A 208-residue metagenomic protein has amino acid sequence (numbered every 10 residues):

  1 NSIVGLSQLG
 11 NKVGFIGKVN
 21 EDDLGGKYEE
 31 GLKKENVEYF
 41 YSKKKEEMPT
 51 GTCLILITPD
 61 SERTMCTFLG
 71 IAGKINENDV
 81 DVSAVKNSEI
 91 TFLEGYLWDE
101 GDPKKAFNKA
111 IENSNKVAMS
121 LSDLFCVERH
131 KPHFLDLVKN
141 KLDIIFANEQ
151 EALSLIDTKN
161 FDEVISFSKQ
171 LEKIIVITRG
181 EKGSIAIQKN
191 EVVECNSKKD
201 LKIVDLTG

Functional and structural regions predicted by a protein language model:
N1-I16, G26, K34, N196 (+1 more regions): Glycine-rich phosphate/adenosyl-contacting loop at the front of the ribokinase-like
N1-S2, L24, P49-G51, F161: Short glycine/serine/threonine-rich phosphate/pyrophosphate-binding segments that cradle anionic phosphate groups
N20, E29-M48, I55-V204: Ribokinase/PfkB-type carbohydrate-kinase core domain
